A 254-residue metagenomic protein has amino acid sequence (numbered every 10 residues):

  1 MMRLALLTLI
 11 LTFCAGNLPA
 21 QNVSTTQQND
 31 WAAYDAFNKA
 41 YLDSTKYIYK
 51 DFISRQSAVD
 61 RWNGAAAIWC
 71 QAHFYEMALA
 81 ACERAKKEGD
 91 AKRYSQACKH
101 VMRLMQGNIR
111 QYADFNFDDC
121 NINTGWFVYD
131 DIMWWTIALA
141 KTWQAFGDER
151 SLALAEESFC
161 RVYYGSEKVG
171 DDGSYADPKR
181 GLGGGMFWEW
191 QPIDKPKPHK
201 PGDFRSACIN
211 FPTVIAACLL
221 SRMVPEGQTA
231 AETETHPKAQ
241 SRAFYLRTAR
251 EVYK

Functional and structural regions predicted by a protein language model:
M1-M2, A20: Extreme N-termini of proteins with methionine-enriched Sec-type signal peptides or N-terminal signal-anchor
L4-C14: Sec-dependent N-terminal signal peptides
A20-N123, E149-K200: Low-complexity, Ser/Thr/Pro/Gly-enriched N-terminal "stalk/linker" regions
V23-S24, A72-Y94, W134-E149, P212-Q240: Well-ordered alpha-helical scaffold segments within catalytic/enzyme domains
I68, W126-K141, F146-S158, V162-G165 (+2 more regions): Mobile, glycine-rich extracellular loop/lid and propeptide segments that shape or gate substrate/ligand access
S166, G170-G184, K200-T213, A217-L220 (+1 more regions): Active-site cradle of extracellular carbohydrate-active enzymes
